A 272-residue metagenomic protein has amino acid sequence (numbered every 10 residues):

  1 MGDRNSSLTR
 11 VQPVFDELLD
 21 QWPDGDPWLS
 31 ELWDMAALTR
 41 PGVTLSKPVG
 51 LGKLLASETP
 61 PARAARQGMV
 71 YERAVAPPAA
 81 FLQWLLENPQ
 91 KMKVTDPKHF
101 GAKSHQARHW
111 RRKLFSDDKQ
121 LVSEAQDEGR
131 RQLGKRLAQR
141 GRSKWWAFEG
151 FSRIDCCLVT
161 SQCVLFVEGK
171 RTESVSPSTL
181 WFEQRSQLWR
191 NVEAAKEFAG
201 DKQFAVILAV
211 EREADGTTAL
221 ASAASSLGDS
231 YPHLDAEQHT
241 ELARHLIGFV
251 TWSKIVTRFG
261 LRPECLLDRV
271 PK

Functional and structural regions predicted by a protein language model:
M1-K272: Charged, terminal alpha-helix-loop-beta segments that serve as non-catalytic nucleic-acid engagement and/or assembly
